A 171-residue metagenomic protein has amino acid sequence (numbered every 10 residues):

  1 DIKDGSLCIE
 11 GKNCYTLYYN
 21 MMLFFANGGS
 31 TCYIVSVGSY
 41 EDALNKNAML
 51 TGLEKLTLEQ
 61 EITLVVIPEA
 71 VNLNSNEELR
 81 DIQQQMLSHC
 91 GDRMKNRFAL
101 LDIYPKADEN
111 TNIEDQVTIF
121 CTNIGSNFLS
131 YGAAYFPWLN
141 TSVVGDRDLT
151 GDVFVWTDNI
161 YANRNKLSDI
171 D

Functional and structural regions predicted by a protein language model:
D1-D171: Surface-exposed assembly/interface segments
